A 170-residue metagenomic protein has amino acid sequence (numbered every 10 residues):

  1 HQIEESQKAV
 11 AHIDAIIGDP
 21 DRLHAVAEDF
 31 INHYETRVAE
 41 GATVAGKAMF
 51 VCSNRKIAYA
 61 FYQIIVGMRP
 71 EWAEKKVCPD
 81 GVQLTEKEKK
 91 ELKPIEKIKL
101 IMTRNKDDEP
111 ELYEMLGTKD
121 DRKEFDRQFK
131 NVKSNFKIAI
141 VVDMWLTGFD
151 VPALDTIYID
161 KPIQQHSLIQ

Functional and structural regions predicted by a protein language model:
H1-Q170: RecA-like P-loop NTPase motor core of helicase/translocase proteins
